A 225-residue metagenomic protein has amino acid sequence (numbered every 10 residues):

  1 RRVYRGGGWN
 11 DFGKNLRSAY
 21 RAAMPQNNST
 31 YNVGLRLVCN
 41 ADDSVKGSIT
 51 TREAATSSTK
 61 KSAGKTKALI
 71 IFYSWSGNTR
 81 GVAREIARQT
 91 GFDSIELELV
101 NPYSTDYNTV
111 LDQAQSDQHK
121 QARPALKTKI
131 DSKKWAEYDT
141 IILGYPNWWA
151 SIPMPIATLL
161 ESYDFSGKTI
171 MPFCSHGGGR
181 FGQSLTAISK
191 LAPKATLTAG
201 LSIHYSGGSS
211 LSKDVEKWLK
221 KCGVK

Functional and structural regions predicted by a protein language model:
R1-G47: Disulfide-stabilized, aromatic/cysteine-rich ligand-recognition loop
V3, R36, L69-F72, S94-E96 (+3 more regions): Structural recognition of the beta-strand scaffold that forms the well-ordered cores of secreted hydrolase catalytic
N10-D11, M24, W75-N78, L99-Y103 (+3 more regions): Solvent-exposed loop/turn segments at secondary-structure junctions within structured extracellular/periplasmic domains
T51-L143, A150-I152, E161, D214-K225: N-terminal beta1-alpha1-beta2 submodule of the flavodoxin-like/Rossmannoid cofactor-binding fold
G81, M154-T158, G182-T186, S210-K213: Generic recognition of short, well-ordered alpha-helical segments
W135-A136, E161-G167, L191-A192: Short, conserved loop/helix-junction motifs that constitute active-site signature segments in enzyme catalytic cores
M171-G207: Short, glycine-/small-residue-rich phosphate/pyrophosphate-handling segment
L197-K225: A charged, well-structured terminal subsegment
